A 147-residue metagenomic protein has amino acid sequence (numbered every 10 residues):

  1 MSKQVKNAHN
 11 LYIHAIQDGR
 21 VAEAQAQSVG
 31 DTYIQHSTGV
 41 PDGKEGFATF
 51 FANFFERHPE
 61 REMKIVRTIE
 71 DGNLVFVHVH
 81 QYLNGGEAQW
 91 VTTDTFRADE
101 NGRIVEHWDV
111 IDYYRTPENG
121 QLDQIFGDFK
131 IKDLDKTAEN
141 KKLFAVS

Functional and structural regions predicted by a protein language model:
M1-S147: C-terminal and inter-domain tail/linker signature
